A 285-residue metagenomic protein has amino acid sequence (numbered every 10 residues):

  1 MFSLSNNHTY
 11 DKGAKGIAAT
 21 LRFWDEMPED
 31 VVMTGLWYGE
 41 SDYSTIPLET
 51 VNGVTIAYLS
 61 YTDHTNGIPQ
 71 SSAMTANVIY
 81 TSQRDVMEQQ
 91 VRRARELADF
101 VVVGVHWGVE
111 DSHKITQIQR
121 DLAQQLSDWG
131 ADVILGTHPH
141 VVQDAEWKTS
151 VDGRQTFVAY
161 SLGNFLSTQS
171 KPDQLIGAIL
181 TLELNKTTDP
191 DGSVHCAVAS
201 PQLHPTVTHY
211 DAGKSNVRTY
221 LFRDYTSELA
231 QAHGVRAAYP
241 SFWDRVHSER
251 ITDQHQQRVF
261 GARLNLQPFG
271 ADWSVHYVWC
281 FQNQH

Functional and structural regions predicted by a protein language model:
M1-H285: Acidic, metal/ion-coordinating pockets
